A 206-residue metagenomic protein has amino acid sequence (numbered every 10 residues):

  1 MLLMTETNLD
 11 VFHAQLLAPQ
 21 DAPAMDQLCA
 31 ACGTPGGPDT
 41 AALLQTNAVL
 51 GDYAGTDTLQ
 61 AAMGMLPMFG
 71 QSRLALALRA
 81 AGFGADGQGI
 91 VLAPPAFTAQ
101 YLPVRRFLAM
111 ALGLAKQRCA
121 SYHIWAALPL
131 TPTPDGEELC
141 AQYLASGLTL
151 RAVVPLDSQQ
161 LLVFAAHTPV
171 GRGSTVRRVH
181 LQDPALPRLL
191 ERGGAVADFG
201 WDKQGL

Functional and structural regions predicted by a protein language model:
M1-Y53, L59, S174-R177: Short amphipathic alpha-helix that is part of the acyltransferase structural core
Q45-G70, R192-D202: Conserved beta-hairpin
T58-A99: Conserved acyl-donor/pantetheine-binding loop and adjacent beta-alpha core of acyl/acetyltransferases and related
G89, A93-Q117: Conserved acetyl-CoA-binding loop-helix of GNAT-fold acetyltransferases
I90, A115-P134: Conserved GNAT acetyl-CoA-binding A-motif
L130-V154: Conserved active-site alpha-helix within GNAT-family acetyltransferase domains
L156-R178, G205-L206: C-terminal "cap" of GNAT-fold acetyltransferases
R178-L206: N-terminal accessory interaction module
